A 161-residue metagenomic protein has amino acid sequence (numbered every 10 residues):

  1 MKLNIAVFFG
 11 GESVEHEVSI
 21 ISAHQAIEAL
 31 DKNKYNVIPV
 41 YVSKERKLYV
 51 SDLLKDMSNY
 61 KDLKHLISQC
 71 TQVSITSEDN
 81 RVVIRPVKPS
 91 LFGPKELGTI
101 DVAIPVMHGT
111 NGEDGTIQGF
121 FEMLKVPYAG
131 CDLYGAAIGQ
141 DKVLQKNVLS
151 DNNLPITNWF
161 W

Functional and structural regions predicted by a protein language model:
M1-Y134, I138-D151: ATP-binding N-terminal substructure of ATP-dependent carboxylate-amine bond-forming enzymes
D151-W161: Rossmann-like NAD(P)H-binding beta-loop-alpha module
